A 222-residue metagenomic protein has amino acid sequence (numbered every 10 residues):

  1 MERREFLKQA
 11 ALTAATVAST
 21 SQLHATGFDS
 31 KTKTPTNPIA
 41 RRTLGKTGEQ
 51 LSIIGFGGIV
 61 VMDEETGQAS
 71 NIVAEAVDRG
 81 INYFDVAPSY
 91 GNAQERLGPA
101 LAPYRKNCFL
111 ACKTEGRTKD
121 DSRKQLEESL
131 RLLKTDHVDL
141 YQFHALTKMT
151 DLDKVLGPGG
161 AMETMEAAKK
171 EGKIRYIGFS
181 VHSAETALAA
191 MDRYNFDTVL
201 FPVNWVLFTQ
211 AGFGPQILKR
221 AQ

Functional and structural regions predicted by a protein language model:
M1-C108, T164: N-terminal binding-site loop/beta-alpha segment at the start of enzyme catalytic domains that lines or forms
R4, L146-Q222: Beta/alpha (TIM)-barrel catalytic core signal, keyed to glycine-rich beta->alpha loops juxtaposed to Asp/Glu that bind
G45-G48, G98-R105, L130-T135, M191-Y194 (+1 more regions): Acidic (Asp/Glu)-rich catalytic clusters
I53-G55, Y83, N107-A111, H137-L140 (+2 more regions): Structural preference for beta-strand elements that scaffold enzyme active sites
I59, A87-S89, K113-R117, F143-L146 (+2 more regions): Active-site beta-loop-alpha junctions enriched in small/polar residues
M62-T66, A87-Q94, E115-S122, V206-G212: Acidic-and-aromatic substrate-binding clefts and catalytic sites of carbohydrate-active enzymes
E64-A76, D120-L132, H182-A189: Short, acidic/polar
L133-D151: Active-site groove signature of glycoside hydrolases
